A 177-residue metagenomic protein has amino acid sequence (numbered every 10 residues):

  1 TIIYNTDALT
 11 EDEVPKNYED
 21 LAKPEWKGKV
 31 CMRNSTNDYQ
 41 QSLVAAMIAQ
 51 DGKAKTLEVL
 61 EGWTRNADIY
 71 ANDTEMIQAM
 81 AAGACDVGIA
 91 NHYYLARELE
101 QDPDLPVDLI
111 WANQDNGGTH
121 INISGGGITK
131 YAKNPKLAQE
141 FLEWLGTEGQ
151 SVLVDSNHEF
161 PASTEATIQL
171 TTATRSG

Functional and structural regions predicted by a protein language model:
T1-I2, E19, C31: A structural signal for short loop-to-beta-strand junctions that line the ligand-binding cleft of periplasmic/secreted
T1-V14, V44-I48, I121-G127: Periplasmic solute-binding protein
T6, E19-A22, V44, I48 (+7 more regions): Non-transmembrane alpha-helical segments in soluble domains of secreted/periplasmic/extracellular proteins
D7-T10, G28, T36-Q40, Y93-A96 (+3 more regions): Solvent-exposed loop/turn segments at secondary-structure junctions within structured extracellular/periplasmic domains
E11-E25: Flexible hinge/capping segments at coil-to-helix
E19, E100, D104-H120, T129-Y131: Short beta-strand->loop
K29-S35, Y39-S42, A46-A112: Ligand-binding pocket segment of bilobal, Venus flytrap-like solute-binding proteins
S124-S176: Mature extracytoplasmic/periplasmic domains
